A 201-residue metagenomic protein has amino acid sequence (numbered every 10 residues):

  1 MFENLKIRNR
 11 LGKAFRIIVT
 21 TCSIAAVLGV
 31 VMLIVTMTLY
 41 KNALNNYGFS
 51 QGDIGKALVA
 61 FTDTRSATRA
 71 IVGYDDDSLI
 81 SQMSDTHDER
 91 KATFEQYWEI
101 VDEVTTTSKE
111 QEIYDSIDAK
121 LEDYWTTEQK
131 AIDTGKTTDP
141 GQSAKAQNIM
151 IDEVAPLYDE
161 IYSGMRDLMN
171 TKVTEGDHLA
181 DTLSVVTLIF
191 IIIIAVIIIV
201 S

Functional and structural regions predicted by a protein language model:
M1-L5: Short, Lys/Arg-rich, polar N-terminal cytosolic tail immediately upstream of the first transmembrane signal-anchor
I7-R10, V200: Acidic, heptad-repeat coiled-coil helices used for dimerization/signal transmission
L11-R65, D77-S84, T105-L121, L179-L183 (+1 more regions): Amphipathic alpha-helical segments and their boundaries
K13, A146-Q147, I191: Alpha-helical transmembrane segments of multi-pass membrane transporters/permeases
R16, K172-S201: Selective recognition of signaling/oligomerization transmembrane alpha-helices
A26-G29, A70, S201: Structural signal for membrane-spanning alpha-helices in multi-pass inner-membrane proteins, emphasizing helix cores
G29-M32, T36, A60-A67, R90-T93 (+6 more regions): Amphipathic, well-ordered alpha-helical segments in soluble domains
L44, V72-Q82, E99-M169, V173 (+1 more regions): Polar/charged, Q/E/K-enriched amphipathic alpha-helical segments with strong coiled-coil propensity that act as
